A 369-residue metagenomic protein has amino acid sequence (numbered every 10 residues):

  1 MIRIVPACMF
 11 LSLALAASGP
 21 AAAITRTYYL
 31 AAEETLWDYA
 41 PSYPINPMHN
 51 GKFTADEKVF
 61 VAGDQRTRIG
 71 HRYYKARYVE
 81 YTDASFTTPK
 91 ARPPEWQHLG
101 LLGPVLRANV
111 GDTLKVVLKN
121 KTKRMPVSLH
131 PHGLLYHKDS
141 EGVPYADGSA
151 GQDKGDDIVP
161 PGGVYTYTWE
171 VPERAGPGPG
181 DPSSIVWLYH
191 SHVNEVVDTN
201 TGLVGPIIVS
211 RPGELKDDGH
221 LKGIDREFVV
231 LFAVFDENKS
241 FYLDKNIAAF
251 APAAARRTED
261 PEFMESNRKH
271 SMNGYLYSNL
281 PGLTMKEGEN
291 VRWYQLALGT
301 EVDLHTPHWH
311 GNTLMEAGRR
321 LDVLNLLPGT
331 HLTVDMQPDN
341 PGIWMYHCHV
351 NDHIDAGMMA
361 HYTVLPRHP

Functional and structural regions predicted by a protein language model:
M1-R3: N-terminal secretory signal peptides that target proteins for export/translocation
P6-A16: Bacterial N-terminal signal peptides
A22-P369: Copper-binding active sites and cupredoxin-like electron-transfer domains, recognizing His/Cys-rich ligand loops
